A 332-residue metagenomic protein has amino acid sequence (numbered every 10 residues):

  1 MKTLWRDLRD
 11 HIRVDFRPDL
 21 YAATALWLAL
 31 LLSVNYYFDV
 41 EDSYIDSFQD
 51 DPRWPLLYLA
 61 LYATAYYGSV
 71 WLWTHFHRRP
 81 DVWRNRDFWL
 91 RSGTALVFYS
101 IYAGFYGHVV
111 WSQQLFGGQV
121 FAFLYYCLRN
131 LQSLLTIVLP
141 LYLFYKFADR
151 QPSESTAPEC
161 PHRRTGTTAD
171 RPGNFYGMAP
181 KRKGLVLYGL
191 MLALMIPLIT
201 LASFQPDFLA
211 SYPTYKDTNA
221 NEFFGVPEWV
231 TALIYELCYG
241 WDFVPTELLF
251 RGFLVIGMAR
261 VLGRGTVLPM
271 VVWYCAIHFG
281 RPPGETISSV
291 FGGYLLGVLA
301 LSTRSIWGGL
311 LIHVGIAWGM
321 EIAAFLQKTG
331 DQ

Functional and structural regions predicted by a protein language model:
M1-V14, W73-L90, Q151-P180: Membrane-interfacial, low-structure loops and terminal tails that flank and connect transmembrane helices in multi-pass
D15-V34, R91-Y102, L190-M195: Alpha-helical transmembrane segments
Y21, W89, G93, L185-G189 (+4 more regions): Hydrophobic alpha-helical transmembrane segments
D39-W71, D81-Q151: Alpha-helical transmembrane segments in multi-pass membrane proteins
L56-T64, L131-L139, A232-L233, P245 (+2 more regions): Membrane-embedded alpha-helical segments of multi-pass membrane proteins, especially the transmembrane helices
G104-D242, G330-Q332: Juxtamembrane helix-loop-helix connectors linking adjacent transmembrane helices in multi-pass membrane enzymes
A148, G166, G173-G189, S211 (+2 more regions): Membrane-interface helix/loop boundary segments of multi-pass membrane proteins
V267-Q332: Functionally important transmembrane alpha-helices
